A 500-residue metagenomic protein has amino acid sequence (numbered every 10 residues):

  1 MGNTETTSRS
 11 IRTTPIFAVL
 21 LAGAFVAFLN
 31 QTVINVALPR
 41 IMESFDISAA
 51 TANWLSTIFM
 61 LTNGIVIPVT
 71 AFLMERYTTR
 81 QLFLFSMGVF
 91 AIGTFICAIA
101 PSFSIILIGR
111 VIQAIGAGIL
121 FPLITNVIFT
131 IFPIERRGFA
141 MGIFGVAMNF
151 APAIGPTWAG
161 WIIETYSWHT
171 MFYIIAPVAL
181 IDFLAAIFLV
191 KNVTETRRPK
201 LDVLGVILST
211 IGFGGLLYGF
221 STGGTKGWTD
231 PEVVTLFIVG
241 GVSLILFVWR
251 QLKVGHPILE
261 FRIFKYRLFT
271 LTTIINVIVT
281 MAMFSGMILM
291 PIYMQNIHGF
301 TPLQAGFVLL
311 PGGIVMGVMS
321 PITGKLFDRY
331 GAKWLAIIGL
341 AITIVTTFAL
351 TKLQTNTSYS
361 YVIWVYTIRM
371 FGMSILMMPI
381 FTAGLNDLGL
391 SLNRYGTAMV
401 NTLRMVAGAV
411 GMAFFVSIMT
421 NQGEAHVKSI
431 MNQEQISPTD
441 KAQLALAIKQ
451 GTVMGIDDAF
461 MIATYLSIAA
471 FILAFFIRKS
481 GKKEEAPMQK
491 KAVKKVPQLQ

Functional and structural regions predicted by a protein language model:
M1-L20, L385, Y395, A442-Q500: Transmembrane-helix exit segments and adjacent C-terminal regions of multi-pass membrane proteins
E5-T13, A98, R198, K226 (+3 more regions): Helix-boundary and loop/linker segments of multi-pass membrane transporters
T7-S10, F183-T210, L252-R267, D328 (+1 more regions): Flexible interhelical linker loops that connect adjacent transmembrane helices in multi-pass membrane transporters
R12, I16-V36, S44, T57-P68 (+6 more regions): N-terminal transmembrane alpha-helices
P15-L29, I34-L38, F45-I58, A71 (+7 more regions): 12-transmembrane solute porter fold
M60, I67-L204, P231: Helix-loop-helix hairpins in multi-pass membrane proteins, especially solute transporters
L61-I65, F95, N149-A153, T210 (+3 more regions): Hydrophobic/small/kink-forming positions within alpha-helical transmembrane segments of polytopic membrane proteins
T420-K441: Juxtamembrane non-transmembrane "cap" segments at the membrane-aqueous interface of multi-pass membrane proteins
